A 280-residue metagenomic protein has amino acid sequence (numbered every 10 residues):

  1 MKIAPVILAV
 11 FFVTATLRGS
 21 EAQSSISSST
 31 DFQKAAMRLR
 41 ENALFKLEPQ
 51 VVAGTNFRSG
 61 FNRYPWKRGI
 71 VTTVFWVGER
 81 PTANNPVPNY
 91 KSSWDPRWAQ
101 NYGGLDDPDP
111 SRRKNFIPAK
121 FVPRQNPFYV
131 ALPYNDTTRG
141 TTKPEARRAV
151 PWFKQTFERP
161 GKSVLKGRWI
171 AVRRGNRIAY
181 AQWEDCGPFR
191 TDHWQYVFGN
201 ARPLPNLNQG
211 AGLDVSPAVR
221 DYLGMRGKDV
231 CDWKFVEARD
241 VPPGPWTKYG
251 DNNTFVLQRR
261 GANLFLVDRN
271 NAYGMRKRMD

Functional and structural regions predicted by a protein language model:
M1-P5: Positively charged n-region of N-terminal signal peptides that target proteins for export
V6-A15: Bacterial N-terminal signal peptides
L17-E21: Sec/Tat signal peptide C-region and signal peptidase I cleavage site
Q23-D280: Secreted/periplasmic proteins
